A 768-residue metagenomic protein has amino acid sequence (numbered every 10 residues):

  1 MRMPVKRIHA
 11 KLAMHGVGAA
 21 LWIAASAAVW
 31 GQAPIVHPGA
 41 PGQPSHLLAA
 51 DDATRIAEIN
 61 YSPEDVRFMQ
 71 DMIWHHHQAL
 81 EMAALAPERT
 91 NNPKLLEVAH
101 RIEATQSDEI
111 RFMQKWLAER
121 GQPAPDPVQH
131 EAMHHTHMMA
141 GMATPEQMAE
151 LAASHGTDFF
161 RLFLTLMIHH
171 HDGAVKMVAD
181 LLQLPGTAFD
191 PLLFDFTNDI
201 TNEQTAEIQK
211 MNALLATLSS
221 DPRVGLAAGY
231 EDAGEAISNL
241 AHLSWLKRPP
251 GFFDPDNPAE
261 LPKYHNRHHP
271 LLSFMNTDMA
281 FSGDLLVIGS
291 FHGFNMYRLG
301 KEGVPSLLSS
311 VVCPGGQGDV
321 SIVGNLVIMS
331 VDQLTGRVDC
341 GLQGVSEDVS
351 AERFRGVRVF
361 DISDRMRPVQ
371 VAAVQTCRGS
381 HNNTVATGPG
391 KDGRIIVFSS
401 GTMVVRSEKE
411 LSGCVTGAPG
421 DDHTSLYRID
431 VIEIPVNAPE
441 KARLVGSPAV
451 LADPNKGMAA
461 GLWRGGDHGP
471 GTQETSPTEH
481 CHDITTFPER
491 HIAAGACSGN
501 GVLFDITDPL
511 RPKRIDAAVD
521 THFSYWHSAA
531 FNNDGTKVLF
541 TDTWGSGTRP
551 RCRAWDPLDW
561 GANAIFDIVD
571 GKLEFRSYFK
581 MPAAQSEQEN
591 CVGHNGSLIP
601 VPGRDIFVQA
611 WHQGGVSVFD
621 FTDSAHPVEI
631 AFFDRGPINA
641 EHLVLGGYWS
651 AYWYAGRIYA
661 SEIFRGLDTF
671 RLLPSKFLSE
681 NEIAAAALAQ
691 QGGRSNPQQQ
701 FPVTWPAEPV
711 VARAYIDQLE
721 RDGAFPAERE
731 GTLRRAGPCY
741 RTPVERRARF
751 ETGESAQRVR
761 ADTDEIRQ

Functional and structural regions predicted by a protein language model:
M1-K11: N-terminal secretory signal peptides that target proteins for export/translocation
A13-A28: Bacterial N-terminal signal peptides
W30-S219: All-alpha RGS (Regulator of G-protein Signaling) helical domain and cognate RGS-like helical scaffolds
I59-N60, A153-S154, T475, E587 (+1 more regions): Short helix-capping and inter-helix turn/linker motifs at the boundaries of alpha-helical repeat units
A83, A99, V178, F579-K580 (+2 more regions): Inward-facing hydrophobic residues that define packing positions of alpha-helical scaffold repeats
E131-D158, L240, V703-R729: Extended amphipathic alpha-helical interaction segments
S220-Q718: Feature marking well-ordered beta-strand scaffolds used for ligand recognition
A684-Q768: Soluble extracellular-acting proteins and domains
